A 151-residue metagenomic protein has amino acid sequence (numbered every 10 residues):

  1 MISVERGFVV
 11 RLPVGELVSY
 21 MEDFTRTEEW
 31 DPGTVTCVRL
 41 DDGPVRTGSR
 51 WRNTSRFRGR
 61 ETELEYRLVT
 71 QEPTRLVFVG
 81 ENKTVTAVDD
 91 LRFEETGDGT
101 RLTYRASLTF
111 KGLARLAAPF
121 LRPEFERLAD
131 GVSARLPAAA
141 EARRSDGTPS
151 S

Functional and structural regions predicted by a protein language model:
M1-D41, R46, S151: Hydrophobic ligand-binding cavity/cleft-lining segments
G15-S19, T96-D98, A134, A138: Replace "anionic and nucleotidyl ligands
D23, D31, D89-D90, D130: Acidic side chains
R26-E29, P73-L76, S133, E141 (+1 more regions): Generic structural signal for secondary-structure transition and capping sites
G43, T54-T103, S107-F110, A138-A142: Hydrophobic-ligand binding "helix-grip"
L108-S151: A conserved amphipathic terminal alpha-helix motif
